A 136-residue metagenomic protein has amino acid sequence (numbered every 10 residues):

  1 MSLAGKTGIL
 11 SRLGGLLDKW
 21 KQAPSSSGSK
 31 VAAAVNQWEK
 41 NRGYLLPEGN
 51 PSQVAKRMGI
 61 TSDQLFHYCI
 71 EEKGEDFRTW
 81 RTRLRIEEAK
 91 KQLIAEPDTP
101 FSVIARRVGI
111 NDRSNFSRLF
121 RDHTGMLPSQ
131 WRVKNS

Functional and structural regions predicted by a protein language model:
M1-G43, P51-S52, M58-S62, D76 (+4 more regions): Alpha-helical bundle regulatory/interaction domains
E71-E72, D122-H123, K134: Alpha-helical DNA-recognition elements
T79-R81: Short, basic-rich loop-to-helix N-cap that marks the start of a DNA-contacting helix
